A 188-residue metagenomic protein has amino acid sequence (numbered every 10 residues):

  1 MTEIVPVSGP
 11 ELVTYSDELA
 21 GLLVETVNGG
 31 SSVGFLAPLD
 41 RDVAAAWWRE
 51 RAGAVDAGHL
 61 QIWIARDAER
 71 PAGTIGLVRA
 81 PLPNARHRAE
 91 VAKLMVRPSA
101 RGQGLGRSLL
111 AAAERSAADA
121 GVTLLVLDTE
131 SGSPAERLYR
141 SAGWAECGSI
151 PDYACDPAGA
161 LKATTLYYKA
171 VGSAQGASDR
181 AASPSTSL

Functional and structural regions predicted by a protein language model:
V5-K93, R97, L110-A112, S116 (+2 more regions): Acetyl-CoA-dependent GNAT
L60, K162-L166: Short hydrophobic/aromatic beta-strand or adjacent loop that forms the aromatic wall/cage of a ligand/substrate-binding
R97-S99, Q103: Active-site acidic-Proline motif in GNAT/NAT acetyltransferases
L110, A117-T129: Conserved GNAT acetyl-CoA-binding A-motif
V126-D128, A145-A163: Conserved catalytic-core motifs of GNAT/GCN5-like acyltransferases
A135: Helix-turn-helix
Y139, W144: Conserved active-site tyrosine of GNAT-family acetyltransferases
